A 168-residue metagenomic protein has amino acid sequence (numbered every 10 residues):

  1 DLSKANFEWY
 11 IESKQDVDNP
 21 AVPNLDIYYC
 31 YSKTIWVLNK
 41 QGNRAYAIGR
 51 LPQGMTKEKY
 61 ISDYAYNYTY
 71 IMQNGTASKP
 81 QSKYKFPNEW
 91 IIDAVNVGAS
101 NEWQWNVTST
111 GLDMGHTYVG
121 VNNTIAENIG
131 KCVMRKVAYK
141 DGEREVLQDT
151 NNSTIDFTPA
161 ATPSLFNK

Functional and structural regions predicted by a protein language model:
D1-K168: Intrinsically disordered, low-complexity linkers and terminal tails enriched in Ser/Thr/Pro/Gly with interspersed basic
